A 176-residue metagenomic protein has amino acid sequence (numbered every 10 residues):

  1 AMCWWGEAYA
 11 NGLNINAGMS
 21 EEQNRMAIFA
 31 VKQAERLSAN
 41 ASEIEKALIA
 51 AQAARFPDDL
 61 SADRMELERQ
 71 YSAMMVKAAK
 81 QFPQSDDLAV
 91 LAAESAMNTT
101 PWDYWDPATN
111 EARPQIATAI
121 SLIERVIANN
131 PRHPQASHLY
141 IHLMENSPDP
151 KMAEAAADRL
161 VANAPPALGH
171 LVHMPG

Functional and structural regions predicted by a protein language model:
W4-Q84, L91-A128, R132, S137-A167 (+1 more regions): Short coil/linker segments at helix-helix boundaries
